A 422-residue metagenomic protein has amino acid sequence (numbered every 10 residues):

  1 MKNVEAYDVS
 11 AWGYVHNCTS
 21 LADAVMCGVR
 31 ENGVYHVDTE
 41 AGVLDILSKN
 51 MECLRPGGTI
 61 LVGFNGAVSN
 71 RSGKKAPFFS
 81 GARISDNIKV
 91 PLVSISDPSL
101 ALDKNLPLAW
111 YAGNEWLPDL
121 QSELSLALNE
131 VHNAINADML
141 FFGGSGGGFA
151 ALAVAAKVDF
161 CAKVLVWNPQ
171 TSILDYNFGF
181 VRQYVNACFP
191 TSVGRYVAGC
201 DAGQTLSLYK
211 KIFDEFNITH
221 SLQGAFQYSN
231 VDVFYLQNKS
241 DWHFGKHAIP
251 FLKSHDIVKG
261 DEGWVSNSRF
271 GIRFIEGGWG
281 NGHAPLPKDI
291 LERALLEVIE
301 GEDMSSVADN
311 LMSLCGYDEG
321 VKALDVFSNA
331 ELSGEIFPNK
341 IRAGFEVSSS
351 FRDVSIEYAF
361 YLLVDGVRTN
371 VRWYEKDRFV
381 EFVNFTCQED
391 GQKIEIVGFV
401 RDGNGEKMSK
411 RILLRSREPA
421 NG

Functional and structural regions predicted by a protein language model:
T39-S94, P98-D103: Short, surface-exposed "cap/lid" segments of acyl-processing enzymes
W110-H132: Alpha/beta-hydrolase active-site loop
M139-N186: Primarily recognizes the serine-hydrolase "nucleophile elbow" in alpha/beta-hydrolase and SGNH/GDSL folds
V181-F274, G280-V307: The feature captures the conserved acid-bearing segment of alpha/beta-hydrolase catalytic domains
G316-P338: Short, compositionally biased P/S/T/A/G/V-rich stretches that sit at domain boundaries
V371-F379: Short beta-strand segments within Ig-like beta-sandwich modules, predominantly Fibronectin type-III
R372-W373, E406-E418: Edge beta-strands of extracellular beta-sandwich domains
N384-K393: Surface-exposed, short loops/turns at beta-strand junctions within beta-sandwich domains
